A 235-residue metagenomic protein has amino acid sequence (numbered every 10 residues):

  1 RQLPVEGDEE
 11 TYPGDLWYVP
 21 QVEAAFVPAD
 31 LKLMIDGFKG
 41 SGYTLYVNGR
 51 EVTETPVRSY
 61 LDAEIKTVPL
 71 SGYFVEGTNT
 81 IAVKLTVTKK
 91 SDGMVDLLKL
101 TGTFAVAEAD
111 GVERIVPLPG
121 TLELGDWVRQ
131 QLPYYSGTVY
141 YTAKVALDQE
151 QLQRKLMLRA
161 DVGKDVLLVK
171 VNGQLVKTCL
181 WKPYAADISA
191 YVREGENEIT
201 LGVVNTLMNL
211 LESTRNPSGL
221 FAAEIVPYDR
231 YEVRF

Functional and structural regions predicted by a protein language model:
R1-P13, G37, R58-A143, K155 (+2 more regions): An acidic-aromatic loop/edge-strand motif
E6-T11, Y18-A24: Regulatory/sensor and coupling segments of signal-transduction and defense proteins
Y18-P20, Y134-Y135, Y141, Y184: Aromatic side chains
P20-G49, I81, V145-N172, I199-L201: Aromatic-lined ligand-binding clefts that engage carbohydrates, nucleic acids, or primary amines
Q21-E23, P69, A105, K144-D148 (+2 more regions): Generic structural detector for well-ordered beta-strands
V22, L33, Y43, F104 (+4 more regions): Generic low-polarity alpha-helical segments
G40-T67, K164, K170-A185: Solvent-exposed beta-strand/loop surfaces of large extracellular or lumenal domains
